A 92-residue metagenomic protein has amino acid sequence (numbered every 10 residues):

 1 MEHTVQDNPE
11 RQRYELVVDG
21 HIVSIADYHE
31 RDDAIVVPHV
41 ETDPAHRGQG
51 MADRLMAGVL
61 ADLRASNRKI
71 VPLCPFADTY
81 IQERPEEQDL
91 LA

Functional and structural regions predicted by a protein language model:
M1-Q6: Conserved N-terminal entry element of GNAT/NAT acetyltransferase domains
N8-E10, R31: Structural motif
R13-V23: Conserved beta-hairpin
H21-H29, V36: Conserved beta-strand in the GNAT
V40-R47: A short, internal acetyl-CoA/4′-phosphopantetheine-binding micro-motif in the GNAT/acyltransferase core
G48-A61: Conserved acetyl-CoA-binding loop-helix of GNAT-fold acetyltransferases
D62-P75: Conserved GNAT acetyl-CoA-binding A-motif
Q88-L91: Short, hinge-like loop/turn segments at secondary-structure boundaries
